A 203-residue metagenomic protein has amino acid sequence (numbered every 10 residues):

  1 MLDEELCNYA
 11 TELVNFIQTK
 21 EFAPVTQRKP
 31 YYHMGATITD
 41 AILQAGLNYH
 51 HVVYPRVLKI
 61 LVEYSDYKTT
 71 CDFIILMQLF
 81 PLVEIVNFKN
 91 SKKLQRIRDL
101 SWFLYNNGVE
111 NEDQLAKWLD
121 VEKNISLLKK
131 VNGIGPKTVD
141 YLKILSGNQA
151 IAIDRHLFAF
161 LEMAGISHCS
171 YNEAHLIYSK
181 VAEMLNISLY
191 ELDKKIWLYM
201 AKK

Functional and structural regions predicted by a protein language model:
M1-V86: Structure-specific DNA junction-binding interface
A36-N48, R98-W102, K194-Y199: Short, hydrophobic/amphipathic alpha-helical patches that form generic packing surfaces within helical domains
A41-L43, L119-G165: Catalytic DNA-binding helix-loop module of base-excision-repair DNA glycosylases/AP lyases
I42, Y171-K203: A basic, often C-terminal nucleic-acid-binding module that engages the phosphate backbone, implemented in DNA
A45-P55, L104-N111, A201-K203: Short helix-capping/linker segments at secondary-structure and domain boundaries
V52-P55, K92, A152, C169 (+2 more regions): Alpha-helix N-cap and coil->helix boundary residues
Y54-L58, S91-R98, I125, P136-K143 (+1 more regions): Short, well-structured alpha-helical segments
K59-K130: Alpha-helical ds-nucleic-acid-binding substructure associated with the helix-hairpin-helix region of base-excision DNA
